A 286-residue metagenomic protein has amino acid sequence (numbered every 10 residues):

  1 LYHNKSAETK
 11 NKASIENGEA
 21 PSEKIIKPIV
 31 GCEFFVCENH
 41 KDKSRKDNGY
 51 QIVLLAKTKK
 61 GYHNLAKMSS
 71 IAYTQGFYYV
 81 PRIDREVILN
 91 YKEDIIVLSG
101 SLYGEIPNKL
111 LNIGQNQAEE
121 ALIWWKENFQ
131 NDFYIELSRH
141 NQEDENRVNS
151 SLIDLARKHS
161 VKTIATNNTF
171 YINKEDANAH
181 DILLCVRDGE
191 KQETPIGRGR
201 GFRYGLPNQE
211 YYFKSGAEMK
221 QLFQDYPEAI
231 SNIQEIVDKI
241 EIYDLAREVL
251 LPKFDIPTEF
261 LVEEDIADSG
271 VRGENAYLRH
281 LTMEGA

Functional and structural regions predicted by a protein language model:
L1-S6, S22-F77: Hydrophobic or amphipathic alpha-helical targeting/insertion segments
L1-Y2, E8-E23, K67-K174, Q224 (+1 more regions): Domain-core and long-helix interface of multi-subunit machines
N17, I106, Q221, D225-A286: Non-catalytic structural connector segments
K27-I29, E38-H40, I164, Y171-D176 (+1 more regions): Phosphate/diphosphate-binding loops
F34-F35, T169-H180, A246-V262: A glycine-rich phosphate-binding loop feature that marks nucleotide/adenosyl-phosphate handling sites
D42-L54, S69, I113-G114, N149-I153 (+1 more regions): Short, surface-exposed amphipathic charged segments that create phosphate/polyanion-binding patches used for binding
Q51-K59, R157-I164, L183-I196, L281: Acidic, His- and aromatic-enriched active-site or binding-groove loops in soluble protein domains that engage sugars
K60, E120, R147-D154, K174-D181 (+4 more regions): Generic recognition of stable, solvent-exposed alpha-helical segments in well-folded globular domains
